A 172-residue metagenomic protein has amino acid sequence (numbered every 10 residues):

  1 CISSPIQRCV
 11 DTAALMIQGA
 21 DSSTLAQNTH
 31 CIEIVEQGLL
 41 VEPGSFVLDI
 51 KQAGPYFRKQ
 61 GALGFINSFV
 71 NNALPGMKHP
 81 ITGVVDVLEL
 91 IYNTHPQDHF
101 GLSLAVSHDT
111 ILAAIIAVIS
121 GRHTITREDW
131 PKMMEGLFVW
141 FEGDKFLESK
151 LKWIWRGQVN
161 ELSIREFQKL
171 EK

Functional and structural regions predicted by a protein language model:
C1-L63: Phosphate-coordination/substrate-recognition cap region in phosphate-metabolizing enzymes
I2-S3, H99-S107, I111: Beta-strand elements within well-structured catalytic alpha/beta cores of enzymes that handle phosphate/sulfate esters
C9, L112-A113: Flexible loop/turn segments at secondary-structure boundaries
T12-A13, H108, G136: Extended recognition/assembly regions associated with phosphoester-bond processing machinery
T12-T24, V87-H95, I115, I119 (+1 more regions): Hydrophobic, Leu/Ile/Phe/Ala-enriched alpha-helical segments that form helix-helix packing faces
S22, L40-A53, Q97-G101, A113-K172: Acidic, low-complexity terminal tails and accessory targeting/binding regions of phosphate-metabolizing enzymes
R58-T82, I164-K172: Extended, charge-rich low-complexity interaction segments
F69-S103: A mid-sequence, solvent-exposed acidic-amphipathic segment
